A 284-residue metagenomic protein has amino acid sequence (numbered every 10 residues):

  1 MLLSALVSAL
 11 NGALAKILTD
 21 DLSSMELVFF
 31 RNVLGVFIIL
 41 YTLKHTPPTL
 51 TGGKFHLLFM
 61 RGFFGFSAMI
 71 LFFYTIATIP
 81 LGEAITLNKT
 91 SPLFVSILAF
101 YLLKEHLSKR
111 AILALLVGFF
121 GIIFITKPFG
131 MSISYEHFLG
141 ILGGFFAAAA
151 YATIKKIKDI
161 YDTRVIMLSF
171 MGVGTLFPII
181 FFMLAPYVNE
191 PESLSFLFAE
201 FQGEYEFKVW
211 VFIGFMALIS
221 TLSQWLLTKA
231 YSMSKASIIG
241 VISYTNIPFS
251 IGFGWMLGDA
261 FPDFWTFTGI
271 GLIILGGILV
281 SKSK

Functional and structural regions predicted by a protein language model:
M1, G53-F63, L107-F120, E136-L142 (+2 more regions): Cytoplasmic-side transmembrane-helix entry/capping segments in multi-pass membrane proteins
M1-L2, P48-F73, Y135-L142, S193-L222: Loop-to-transmembrane-helix transition segments
A5-A13, L40, G62, F66-I70 (+8 more regions): Hydrophobic/small/kink-forming positions within alpha-helical transmembrane segments of polytopic membrane proteins
A13-K16, S24, I39, S132-S195 (+2 more regions): Transmembrane alpha-helical segments that form core, pore/gating elements of small-molecule transporters/exporters
D20-G35, Y74-S91, I133-F146, Y205-L218 (+1 more regions): Structural signature of hydrophobic alpha-helical transmembrane segments
F30, I85-T90, I157-V173, T221-W255: Helix-helix packing/entry segments at the starts of transmembrane helices
S91-L113, P248-F267: C-terminal transmembrane-helix exit sites in multi-pass transporters
R110-K127, W265-K282: Hydrophobic transmembrane alpha-helices of multi-pass small-molecule transport proteins
